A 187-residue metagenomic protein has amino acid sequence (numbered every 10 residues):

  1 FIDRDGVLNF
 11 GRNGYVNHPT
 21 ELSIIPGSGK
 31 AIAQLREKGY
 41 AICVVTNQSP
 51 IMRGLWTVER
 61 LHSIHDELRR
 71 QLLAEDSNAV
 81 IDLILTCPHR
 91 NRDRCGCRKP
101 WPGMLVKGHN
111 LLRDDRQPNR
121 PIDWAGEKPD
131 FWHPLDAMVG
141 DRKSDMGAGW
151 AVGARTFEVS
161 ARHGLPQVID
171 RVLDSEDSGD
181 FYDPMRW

Functional and structural regions predicted by a protein language model:
F1-C43: Active-site neighborhood of HAD-like aspartate-dependent phosphohydrolases
I2-R4, T46, V139-D141: Active-site flanking residues adjacent to catalytic metal/cofactor-binding acidic residues
L8-N9, M52, D145-M146: Catalytic P-loop NTPase motifs of RecA-like helicase/translocase cores
N9-R12, N47-Q48, D123-G126: A short alpha-helix capping/helix-coil boundary motif
Y15-N17, R53-G54, R90-N91, P129-W132: A short, structure-level motif marking secondary-structure boundaries and short turns
S28, I32-H65, N78-D93, G149: Substrate-recognition element of Asp-dependent hydrolases with the DxDx(T/V) motif
E59-H62, D66-D82, R92-W187: Asp-based, Mg2+/Mn2+-dependent phosphohydrolase catalytic module
